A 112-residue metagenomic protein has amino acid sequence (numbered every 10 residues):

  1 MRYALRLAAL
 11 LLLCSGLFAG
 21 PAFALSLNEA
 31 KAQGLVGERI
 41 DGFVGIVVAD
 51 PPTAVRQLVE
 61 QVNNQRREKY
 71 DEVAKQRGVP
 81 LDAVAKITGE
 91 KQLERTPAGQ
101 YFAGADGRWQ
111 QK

Functional and structural regions predicted by a protein language model:
M1-A9: Bacterial N-terminal signal peptides that target proteins for export
R2-Y3, A22-K112: Anionic, Ser/Thr-rich low-complexity intrinsically disordered regions
A8-A19: Bacterial N-terminal signal peptides
